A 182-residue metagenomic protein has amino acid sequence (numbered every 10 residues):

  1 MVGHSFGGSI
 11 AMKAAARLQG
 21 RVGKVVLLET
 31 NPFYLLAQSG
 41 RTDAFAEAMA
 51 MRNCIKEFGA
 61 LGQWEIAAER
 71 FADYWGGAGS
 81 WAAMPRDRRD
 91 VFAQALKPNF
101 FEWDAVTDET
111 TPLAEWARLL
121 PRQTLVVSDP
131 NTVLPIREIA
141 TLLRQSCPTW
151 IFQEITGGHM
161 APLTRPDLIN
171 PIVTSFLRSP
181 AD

Functional and structural regions predicted by a protein language model:
M1-G40: Conserved hydrolase catalytic core segment
K13, E138, T164-L168: Generic recognition of short, well-ordered alpha-helical segments
A16-G20, T141, Q145, P171 (+1 more regions): Short, well-ordered alpha-helices that flank and scaffold nucleotide-derived cofactor binding pockets
L28-A60: A catalytic-pocket lid/entrance helix-loop region that shapes and gates access to the active site across common
G59, N131, G158-A161: Glycosyltransferase donor-binding loop in the core domain
L61-F100: Conserved alpha/beta-hydrolase catalytic His-Asp/Glu region
D87-C147, Q153-T156: Conserved serine/cysteine hydrolase catalytic core
P148-D182: Catalytic active-site module of serine/aspartate enzymes centered on a nucleophile-bearing elbow/loop
